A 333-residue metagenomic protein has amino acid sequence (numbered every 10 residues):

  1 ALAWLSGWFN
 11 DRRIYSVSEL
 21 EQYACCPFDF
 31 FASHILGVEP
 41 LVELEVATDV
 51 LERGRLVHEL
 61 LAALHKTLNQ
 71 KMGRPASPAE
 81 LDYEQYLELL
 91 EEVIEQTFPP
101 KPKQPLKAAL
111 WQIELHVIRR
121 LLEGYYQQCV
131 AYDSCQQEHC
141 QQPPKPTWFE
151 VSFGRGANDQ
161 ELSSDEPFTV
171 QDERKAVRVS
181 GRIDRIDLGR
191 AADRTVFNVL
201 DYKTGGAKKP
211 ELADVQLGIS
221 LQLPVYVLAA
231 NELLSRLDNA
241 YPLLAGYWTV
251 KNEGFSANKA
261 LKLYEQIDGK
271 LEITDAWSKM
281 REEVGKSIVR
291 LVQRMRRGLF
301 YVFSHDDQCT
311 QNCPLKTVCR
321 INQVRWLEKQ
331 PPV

Functional and structural regions predicted by a protein language model:
A1-V333: RecB-family 4Fe-4S metal-dependent nuclease core
